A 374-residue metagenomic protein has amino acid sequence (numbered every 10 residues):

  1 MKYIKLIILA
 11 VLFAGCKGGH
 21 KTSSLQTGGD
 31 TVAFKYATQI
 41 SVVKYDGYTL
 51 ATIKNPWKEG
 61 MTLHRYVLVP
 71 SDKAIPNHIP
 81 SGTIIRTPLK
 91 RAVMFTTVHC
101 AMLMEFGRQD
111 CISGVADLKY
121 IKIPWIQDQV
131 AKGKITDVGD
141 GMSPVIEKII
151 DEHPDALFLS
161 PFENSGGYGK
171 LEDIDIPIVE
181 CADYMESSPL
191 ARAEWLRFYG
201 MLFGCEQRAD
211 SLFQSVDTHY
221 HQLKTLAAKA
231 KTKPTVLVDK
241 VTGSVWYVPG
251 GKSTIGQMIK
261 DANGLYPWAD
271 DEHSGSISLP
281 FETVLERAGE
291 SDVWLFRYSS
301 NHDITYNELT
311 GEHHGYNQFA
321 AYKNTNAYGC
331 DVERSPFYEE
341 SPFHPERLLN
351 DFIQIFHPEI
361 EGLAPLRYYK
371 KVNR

Functional and structural regions predicted by a protein language model:
M1-S24, F352: Bacterial Sec-dependent N-terminal signal peptides
C16-C100, R208-V236, D303, K323 (+3 more regions): Bacterial Sec-exported substrate-binding components of ABC uptake systems
T52, W57-I150, A156-P161: A short, structured surface patch at a secondary-structure boundary
R108, I174-D175, A262-N263, K323: Short, structured coil segments at secondary-structure junctions
K134, V145, H153-F158, N164-V245 (+3 more regions): Extracytoplasmic substrate-binding proteins
E163-D173, Y298-T310: A ligand-binding cleft/hinge motif common to bilobed small-molecule-binding domains
T218-H219, L223-N307: Flexible, glycine-rich surface segments
T310-A321: Extended, charge-rich intrinsically disordered regulatory tails
